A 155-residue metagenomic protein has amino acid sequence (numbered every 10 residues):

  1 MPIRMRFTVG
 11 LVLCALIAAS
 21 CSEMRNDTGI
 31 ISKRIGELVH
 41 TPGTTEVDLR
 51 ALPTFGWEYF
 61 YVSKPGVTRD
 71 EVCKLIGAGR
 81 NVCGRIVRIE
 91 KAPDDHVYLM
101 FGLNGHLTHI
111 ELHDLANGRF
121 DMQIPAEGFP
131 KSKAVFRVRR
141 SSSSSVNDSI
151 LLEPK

Functional and structural regions predicted by a protein language model:
M1-A19: Sec-dependent bacterial lipoprotein signal peptides
I3-F7, V47, G84, M122: Hydrophobic transmembrane signal anchors and adjacent membrane-proximal interface regions, especially in viral
L13, L52-T54, P93, G128-P130 (+1 more regions): A generic structural signal for short, solvent-exposed coil/turn residues that cap or connect secondary-structure
C21-L75: N-terminal export/targeting and maturation segments
V39-G43, R80, R140: Generic secondary-structure transition motif, activating predominantly at the C-termini of alpha-helices
A51-N117: Mature extracytoplasmic domains of secretory-pathway proteins
N117-K155: C-terminal partner/receptor-binding element of secreted or periplasmic proteins
